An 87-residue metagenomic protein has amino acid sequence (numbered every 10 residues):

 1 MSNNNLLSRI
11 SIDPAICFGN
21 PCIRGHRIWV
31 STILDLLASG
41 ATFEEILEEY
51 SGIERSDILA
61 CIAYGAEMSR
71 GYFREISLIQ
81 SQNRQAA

Functional and structural regions predicted by a protein language model:
M1-R27: N-terminal first-folded block
W29-A87: Long, charge-rich, low-complexity alpha-helical segments
